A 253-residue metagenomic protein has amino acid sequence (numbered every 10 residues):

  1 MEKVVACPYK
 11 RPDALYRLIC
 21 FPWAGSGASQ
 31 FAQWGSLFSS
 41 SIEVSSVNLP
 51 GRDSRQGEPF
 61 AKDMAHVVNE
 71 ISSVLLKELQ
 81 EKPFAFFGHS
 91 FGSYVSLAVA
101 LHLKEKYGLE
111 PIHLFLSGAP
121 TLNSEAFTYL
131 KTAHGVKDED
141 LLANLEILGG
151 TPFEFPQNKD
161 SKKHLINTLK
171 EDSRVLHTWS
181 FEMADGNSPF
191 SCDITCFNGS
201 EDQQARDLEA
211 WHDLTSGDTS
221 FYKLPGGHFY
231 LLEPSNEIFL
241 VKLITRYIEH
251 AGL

Functional and structural regions predicted by a protein language model:
M1-F87, Y94-L253: Domain-scale detector for complete catalytic domains at protein termini or as standalone homologs
